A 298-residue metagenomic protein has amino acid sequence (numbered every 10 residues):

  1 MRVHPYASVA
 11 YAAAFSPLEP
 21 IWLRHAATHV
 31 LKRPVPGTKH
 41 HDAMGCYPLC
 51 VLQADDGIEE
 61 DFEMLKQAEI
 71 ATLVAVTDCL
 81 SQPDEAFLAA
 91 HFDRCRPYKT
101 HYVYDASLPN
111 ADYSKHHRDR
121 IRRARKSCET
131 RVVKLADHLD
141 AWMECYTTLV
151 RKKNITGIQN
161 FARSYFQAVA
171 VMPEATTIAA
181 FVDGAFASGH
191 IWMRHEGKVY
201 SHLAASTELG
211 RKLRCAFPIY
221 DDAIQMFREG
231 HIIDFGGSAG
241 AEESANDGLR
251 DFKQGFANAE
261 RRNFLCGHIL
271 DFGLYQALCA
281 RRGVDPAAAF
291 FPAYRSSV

Functional and structural regions predicted by a protein language model:
M1-D42, S81-Q82, F87-R211, F227: A conserved beta-strand-loop-helix scaffold within acyl/acetyltransferase catalytic domains
R2-I21, H25-T28, R33-K39, A90-N110 (+1 more regions): Active-site/acyl-donor-binding loops of N-acyltransferases
G45-Q53: The substrate-binding groove and active-site-proximal loops of carbohydrate-active enzymes, especially glycoside
D56-Y98: Non-catalytic accessory segments adjacent to catalytic cores
I58-L65, R118-I121, R163-Q167, I224 (+1 more regions): Short amphipathic alpha-helical segments and helix-helix/interface helices
E60, E174-L278: Aromatic (often tryptophan-rich) hydrophobic motifs at membrane interfaces
T72-D78, V132-K134, A179, I232-G236: A structural signal for short, well-ordered beta-strand segments and their strand-loop junctions that often border
